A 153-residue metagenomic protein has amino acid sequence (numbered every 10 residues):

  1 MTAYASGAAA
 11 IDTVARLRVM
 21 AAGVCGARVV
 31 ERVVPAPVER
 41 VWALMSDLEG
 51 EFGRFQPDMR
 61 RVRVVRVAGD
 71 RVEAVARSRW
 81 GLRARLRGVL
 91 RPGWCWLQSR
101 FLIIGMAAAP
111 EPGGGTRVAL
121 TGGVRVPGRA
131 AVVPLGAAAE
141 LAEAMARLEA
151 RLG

Functional and structural regions predicted by a protein language model:
M1-V67: Hydrophobic ligand-binding cavity/cleft-lining segments
C25, R77-R83, F101: Glycine-centered tight beta-turn/hairpin loop motif at sheet-sheet or coil-to-beta transitions
C25-V33, R71, I103, G115-A119: Intrinsic-disorder/low-complexity, polar/charged segments enriched in Ser/Thr/Lys/Arg/Asp/Glu/Gln
V30-R32, V62, A84-L90, I103-E111: Hydrophobic/aromatic beta-strand elements that line small-molecule binding cavities or substrate pockets in beta-rich
P35-E39, V67-G69, V89-R91, A108-R117: A short, structured loop/turn motif at beta-sheet edges
V41-F52, A74, L86-G88, V118-L120 (+1 more regions): Hydrophobic pocket/interface hotspot
G50, V67-V75, V89-L97: Short, hydrophobic/aromatic-rich segments at coil-to-beta transitions
W96-R151: Beta-strand/loop substructures that line and gate deep hydrophobic ligand-binding cavities in soluble
